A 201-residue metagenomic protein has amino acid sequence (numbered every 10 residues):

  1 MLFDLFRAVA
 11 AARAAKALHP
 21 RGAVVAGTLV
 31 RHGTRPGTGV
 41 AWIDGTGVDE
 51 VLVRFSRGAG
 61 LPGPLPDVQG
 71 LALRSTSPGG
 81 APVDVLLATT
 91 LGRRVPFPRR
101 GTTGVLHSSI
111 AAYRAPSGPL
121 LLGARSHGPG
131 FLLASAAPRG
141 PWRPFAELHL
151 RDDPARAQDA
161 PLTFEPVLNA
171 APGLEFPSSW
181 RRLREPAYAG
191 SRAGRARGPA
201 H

Functional and structural regions predicted by a protein language model:
M1-H201: Active-site-adjacent core segments of small-molecule enzymes
